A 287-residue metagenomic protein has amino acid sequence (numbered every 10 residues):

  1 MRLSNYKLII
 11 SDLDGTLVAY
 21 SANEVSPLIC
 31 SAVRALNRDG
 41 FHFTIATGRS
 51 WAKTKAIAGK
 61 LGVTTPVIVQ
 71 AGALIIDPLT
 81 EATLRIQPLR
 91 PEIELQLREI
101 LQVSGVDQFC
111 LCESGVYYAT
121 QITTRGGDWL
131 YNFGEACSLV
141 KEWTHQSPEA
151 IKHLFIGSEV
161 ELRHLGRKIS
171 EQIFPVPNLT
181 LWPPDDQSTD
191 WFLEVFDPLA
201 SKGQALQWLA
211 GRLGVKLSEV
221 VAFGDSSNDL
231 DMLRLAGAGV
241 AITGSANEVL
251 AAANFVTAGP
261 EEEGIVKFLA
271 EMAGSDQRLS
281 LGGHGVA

Functional and structural regions predicted by a protein language model:
L3-L8, S26, V195-A287: Mg2+-dependent phosphoryl-transfer enzymes with acidic/Ser/Thr/Gly-rich catalytic loops
D12: Active-site residues of response regulator receiver
E24-Y131: Active-site phosphate-binding/coordination module
C30-R38, S170, Q207-G211, R234: Surface-exposed amphipathic alpha-helices with a cationic face
G40-T44, V63-T65, I151-K152, S218-V220 (+2 more regions): Short active-site oxyanion
L61-V63, A71, L79, I173-P175 (+2 more regions): Short, structured coil segments at secondary-structure junctions
S104-Q108, C112-F223, S227: Conserved acidic, metal-coordinating active-site core of Asp-based, Mg2+-dependent phosphoryl-transfer enzymes
